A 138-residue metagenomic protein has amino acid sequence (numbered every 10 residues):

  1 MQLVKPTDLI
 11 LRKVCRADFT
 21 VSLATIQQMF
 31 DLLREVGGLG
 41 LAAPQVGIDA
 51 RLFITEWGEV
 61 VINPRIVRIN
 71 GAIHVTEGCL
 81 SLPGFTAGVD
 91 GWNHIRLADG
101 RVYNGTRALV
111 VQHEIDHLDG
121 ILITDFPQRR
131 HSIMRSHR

Functional and structural regions predicted by a protein language model:
M1-R138: Positively charged
